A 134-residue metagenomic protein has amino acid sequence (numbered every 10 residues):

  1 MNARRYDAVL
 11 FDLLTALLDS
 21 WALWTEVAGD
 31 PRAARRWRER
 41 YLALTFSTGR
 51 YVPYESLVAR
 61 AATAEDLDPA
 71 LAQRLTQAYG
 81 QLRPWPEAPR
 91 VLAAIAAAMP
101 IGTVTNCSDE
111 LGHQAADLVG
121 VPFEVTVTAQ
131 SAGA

Functional and structural regions predicted by a protein language model:
M1-L42, A64-D66: Active-site neighborhood of HAD-like aspartate-dependent phosphohydrolases
R5, E55-A59, A72-T103, D109 (+1 more regions): Short, acidic loop-to-helix structural element flanking the phosphoryl-transfer center in phosphate-processing enzymes
A16, G80, A132-A134: Glycine-/small-residue-rich active-site loops that bind phosphorylated ligands and cofactors
S20-W24, L82-W85, F123: Tryptophan-centric aromatic hotspots in well-structured domains and transmembrane helices
W21-A28, A88, L111-A116: Hydrophobic packing residues within well-ordered alpha-helices of enzyme cores
D30-P31, R35-R38, A43-T76: A metal-dependent, Asp-based hydrolase signature
R40, A97-A98, P122: Structured helix-beta-strand junction loops
G102-V104, S108-A134: Substrate-recognition "cap/lid" segment bordering the active-site pocket of phosphatases
